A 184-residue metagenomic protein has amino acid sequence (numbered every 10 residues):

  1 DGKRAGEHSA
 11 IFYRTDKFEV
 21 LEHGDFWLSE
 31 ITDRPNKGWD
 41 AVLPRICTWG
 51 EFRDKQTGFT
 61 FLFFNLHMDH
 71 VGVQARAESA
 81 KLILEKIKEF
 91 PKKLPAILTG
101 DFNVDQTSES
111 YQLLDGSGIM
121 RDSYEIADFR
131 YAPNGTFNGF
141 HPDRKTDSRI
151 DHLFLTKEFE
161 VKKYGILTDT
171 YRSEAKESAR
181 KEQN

Functional and structural regions predicted by a protein language model:
D1-T60, G165-L167: Structured beta-strand-rich core segments of catalytic domains in phosphoester-bond hydrolases
K3-R4, G72-Q74: Solvent-exposed loop/turn segments connecting transmembrane beta-strands in outer-membrane beta-barrel proteins
G6, P44-R45, A77, K81 (+1 more regions): A structural signal for well-ordered alpha-helical segments within the folded catalytic domains of diverse enzymes
K17, Q74, E78, I87-A96 (+1 more regions): Metal-dependent phosphoester-hydrolase catalytic domains
R53, L82-E89: A generic secondary-structure signal
F63, A96-L98: Hydrophobic/aromatic residues located in beta-strands of well-ordered beta-sheets within soluble catalytic
L66-M68, G100-F102: Active-site metal-binding loops of divalent metal-dependent hydrolases
